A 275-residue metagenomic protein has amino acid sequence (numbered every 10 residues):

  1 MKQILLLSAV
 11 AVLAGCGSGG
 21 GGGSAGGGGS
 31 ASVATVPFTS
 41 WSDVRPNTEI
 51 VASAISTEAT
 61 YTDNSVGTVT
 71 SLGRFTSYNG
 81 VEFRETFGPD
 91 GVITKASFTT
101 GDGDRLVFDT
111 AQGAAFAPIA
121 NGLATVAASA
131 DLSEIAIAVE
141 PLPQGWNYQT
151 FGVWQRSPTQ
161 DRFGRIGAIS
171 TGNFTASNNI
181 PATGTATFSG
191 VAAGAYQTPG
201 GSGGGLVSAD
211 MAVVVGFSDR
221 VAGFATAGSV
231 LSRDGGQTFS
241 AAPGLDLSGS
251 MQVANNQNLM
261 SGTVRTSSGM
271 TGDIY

Functional and structural regions predicted by a protein language model:
M1-A9: Sec-dependent signal peptide recognition, specifically the positively charged N-region followed immediately by
V12-G15: C-terminal motif of bacterial Sec signal peptides marking the signal peptidase cleavage site
G17-Y275: Mature soluble binding/inhibitory domains
